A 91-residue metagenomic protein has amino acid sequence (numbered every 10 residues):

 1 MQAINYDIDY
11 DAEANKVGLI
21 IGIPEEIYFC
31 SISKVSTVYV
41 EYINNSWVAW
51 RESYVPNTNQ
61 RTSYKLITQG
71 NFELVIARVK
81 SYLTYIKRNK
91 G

Functional and structural regions predicted by a protein language model:
M1-A3, T84-G91: Short intrinsically disordered terminal tails
M1-K34, T58-R61: Negatively charged, low-complexity tracts enriched in Asp/Glu with abundant Ser/Thr
Y6-D9, I67-N71: Non-membrane alpha-helical secondary structure
K16-G18, G22, N45, K87-K90: Short, flexible coil/linker elements and helix-boundary hinge sites characteristic of intrinsically disordered
L19, F29, V38-V40, W47-W50 (+2 more regions): Hydrophobic beta-strand residues in large extracellular and virion-surface proteins
K34-Y64: Short aromatic-glycine-(Arg/Gly/Cys) micro-motifs in beta-strand/loop hairpins
N59-R61, T68-K87: A short, charged, amphipathic alpha-helix used as a generic interaction element across diverse proteins
